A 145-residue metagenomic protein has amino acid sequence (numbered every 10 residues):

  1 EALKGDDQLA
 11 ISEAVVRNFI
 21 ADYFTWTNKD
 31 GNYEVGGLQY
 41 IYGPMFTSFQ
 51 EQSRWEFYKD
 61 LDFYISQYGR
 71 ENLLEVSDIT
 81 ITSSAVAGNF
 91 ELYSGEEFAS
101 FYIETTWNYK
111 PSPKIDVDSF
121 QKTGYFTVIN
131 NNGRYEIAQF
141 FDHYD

Functional and structural regions predicted by a protein language model:
E1-N72: Core segments of small alpha/beta cavity-forming domains
W26, D30, E34-G37, F49-S53 (+3 more regions): Generic local-structure boundary detector
I65-N89: A short, amphipathic edge element
T82-D145: Exposed beta-sheet edge and beta->alpha loop/turn motif
